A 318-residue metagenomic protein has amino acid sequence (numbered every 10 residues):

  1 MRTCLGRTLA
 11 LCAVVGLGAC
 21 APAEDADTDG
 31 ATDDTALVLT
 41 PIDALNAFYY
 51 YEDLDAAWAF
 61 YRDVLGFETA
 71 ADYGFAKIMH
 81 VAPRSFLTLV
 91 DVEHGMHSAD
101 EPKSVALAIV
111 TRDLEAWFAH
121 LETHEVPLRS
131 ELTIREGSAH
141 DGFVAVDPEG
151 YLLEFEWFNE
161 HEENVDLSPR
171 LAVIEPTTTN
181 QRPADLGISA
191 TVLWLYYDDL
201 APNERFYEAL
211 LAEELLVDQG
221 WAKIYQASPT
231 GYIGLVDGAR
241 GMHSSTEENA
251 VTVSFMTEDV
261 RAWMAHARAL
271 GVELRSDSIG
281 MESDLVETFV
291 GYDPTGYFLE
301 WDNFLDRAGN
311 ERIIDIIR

Functional and structural regions predicted by a protein language model:
M1-L9: Bacterial N-terminal signal peptides that target proteins for export
T8-G18: Bacterial N-terminal signal peptides
L17-T35: Ser/Thr-rich, Pro/Gly/Ala-heavy low-complexity intrinsically disordered linkers and tails of secreted extracellular
D34-D43, Y49, M79-V81, S98-E101 (+5 more regions): Intrinsic disorder/low-complexity detector
D34-V38, E122-L186, R268-R318: Vicinal oxygen chelate
D43-E52, I78-V81, H97-E122, D141-V146 (+6 more regions): Vicinal oxygen chelate
D53-E68, T123, D198-E214, A269: Amphipathic alpha-helical segments
E68-P102, L152-N159, E213-E248, F298-L305: Conserved short beta-strand elements that form part of the metal-binding/catalytic scaffold of enzyme active sites
